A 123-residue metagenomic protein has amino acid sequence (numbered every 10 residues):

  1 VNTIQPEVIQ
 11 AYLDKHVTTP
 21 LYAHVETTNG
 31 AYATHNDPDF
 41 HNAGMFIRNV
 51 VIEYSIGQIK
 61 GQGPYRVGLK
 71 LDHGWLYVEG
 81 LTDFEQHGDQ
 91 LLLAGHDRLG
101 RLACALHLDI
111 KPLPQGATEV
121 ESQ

Functional and structural regions predicted by a protein language model:
V1-Q123: Short beta-rich binding modules
